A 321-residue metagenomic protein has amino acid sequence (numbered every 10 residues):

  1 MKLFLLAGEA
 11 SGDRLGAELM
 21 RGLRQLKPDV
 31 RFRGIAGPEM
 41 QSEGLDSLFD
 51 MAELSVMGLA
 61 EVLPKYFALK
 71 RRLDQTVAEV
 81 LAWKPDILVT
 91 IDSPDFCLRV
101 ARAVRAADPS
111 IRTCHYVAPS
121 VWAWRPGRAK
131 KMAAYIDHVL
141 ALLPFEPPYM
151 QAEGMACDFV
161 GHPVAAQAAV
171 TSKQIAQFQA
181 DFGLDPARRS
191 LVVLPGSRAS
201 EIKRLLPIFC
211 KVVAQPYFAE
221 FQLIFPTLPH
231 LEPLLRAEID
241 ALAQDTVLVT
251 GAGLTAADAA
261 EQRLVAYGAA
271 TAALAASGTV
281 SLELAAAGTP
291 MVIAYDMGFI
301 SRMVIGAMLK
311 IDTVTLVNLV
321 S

Functional and structural regions predicted by a protein language model:
M1-S321: Nucleotide-activated sugar donor-binding and catalytic core shared by glycosyltransferases and related lipid-linked
